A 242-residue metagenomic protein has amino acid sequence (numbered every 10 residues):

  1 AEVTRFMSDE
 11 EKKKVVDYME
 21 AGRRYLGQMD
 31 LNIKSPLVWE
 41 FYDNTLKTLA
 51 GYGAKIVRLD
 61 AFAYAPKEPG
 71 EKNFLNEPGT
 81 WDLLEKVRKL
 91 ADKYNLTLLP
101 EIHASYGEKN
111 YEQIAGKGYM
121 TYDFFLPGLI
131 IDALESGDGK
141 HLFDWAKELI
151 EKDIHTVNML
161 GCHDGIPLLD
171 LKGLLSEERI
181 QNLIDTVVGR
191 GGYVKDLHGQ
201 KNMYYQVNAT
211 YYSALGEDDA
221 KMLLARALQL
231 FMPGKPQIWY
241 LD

Functional and structural regions predicted by a protein language model:
A1-D242: Active-site and adjacent substrate-binding regions of carbohydrate-active enzymes
